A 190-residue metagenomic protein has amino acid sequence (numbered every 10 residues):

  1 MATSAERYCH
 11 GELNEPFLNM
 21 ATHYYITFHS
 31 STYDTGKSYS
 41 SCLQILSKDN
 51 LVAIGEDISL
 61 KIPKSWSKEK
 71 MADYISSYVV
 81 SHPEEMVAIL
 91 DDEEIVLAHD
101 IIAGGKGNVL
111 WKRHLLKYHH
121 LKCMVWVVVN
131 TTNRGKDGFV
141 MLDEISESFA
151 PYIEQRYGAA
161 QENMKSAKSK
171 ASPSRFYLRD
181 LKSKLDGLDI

Functional and structural regions predicted by a protein language model:
S4, Y8-C9, L13-V96, D100-S169 (+1 more regions): Basic helix-extension-helix modules of the SAP/HeH family
V125, L178-D189: Interaction-mediating elements
